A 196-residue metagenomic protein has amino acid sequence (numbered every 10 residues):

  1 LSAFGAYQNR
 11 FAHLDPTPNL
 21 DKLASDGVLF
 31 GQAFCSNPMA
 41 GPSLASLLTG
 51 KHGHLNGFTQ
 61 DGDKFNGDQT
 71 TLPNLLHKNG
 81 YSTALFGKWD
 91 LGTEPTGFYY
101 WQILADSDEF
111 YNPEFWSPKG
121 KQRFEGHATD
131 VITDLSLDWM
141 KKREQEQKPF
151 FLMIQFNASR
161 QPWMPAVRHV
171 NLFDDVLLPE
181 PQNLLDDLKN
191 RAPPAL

Functional and structural regions predicted by a protein language model:
L1-L196: Formylglycine-dependent sulfatase
